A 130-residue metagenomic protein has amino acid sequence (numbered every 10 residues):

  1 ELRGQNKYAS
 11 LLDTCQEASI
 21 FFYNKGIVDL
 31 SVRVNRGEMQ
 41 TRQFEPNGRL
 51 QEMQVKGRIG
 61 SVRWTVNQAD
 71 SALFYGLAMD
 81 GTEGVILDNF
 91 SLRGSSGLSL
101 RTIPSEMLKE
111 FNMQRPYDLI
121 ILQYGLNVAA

Functional and structural regions predicted by a protein language model:
E1-R33, G37-A130: Conserved SGNH/GDSL esterase-like catalytic core that processes O-acyl groups on lipids and polysaccharides
